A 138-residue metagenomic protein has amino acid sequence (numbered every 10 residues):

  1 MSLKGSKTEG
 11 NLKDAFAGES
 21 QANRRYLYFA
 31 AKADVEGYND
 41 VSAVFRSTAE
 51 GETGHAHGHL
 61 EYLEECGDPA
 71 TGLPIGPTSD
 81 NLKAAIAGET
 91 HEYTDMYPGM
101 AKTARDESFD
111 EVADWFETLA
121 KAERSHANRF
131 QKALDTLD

Functional and structural regions predicted by a protein language model:
M1-D138: Non-heme di-metal
